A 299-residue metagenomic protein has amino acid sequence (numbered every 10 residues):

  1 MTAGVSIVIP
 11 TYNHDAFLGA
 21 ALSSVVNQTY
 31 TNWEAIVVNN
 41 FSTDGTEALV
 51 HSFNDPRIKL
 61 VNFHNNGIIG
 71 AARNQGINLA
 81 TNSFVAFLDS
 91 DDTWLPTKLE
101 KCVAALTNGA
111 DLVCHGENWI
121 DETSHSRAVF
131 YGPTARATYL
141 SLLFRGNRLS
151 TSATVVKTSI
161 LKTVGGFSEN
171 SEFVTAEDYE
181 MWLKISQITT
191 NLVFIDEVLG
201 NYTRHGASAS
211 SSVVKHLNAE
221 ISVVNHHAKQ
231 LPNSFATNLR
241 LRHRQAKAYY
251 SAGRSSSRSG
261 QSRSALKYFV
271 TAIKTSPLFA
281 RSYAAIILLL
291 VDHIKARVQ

Functional and structural regions predicted by a protein language model:
M1-V26: N-proximal low-complexity "stem/linker" segments adjacent to membrane-targeting elements
A16-G19, D44-S52, T93, T97: Acidic helix N-cap motif at the loop->helix transition within catalytic regions of sugar-transfer enzymes
S24, T31, N39-A48, N65 (+1 more regions): A conserved acidic beta->alpha catalytic loop
F63-A80, K101: Glycine-rich, basic loop-to-helix element that forms the pyrophosphate-binding segment of sugar-nucleotide handling
V85: Short aromatic/hydrophobic "clamp" motif used to bind/position activated sugar donors
T97-R127: Conserved donor NDP-sugar-binding/catalytic core segment of glycosyltransferases
P133-N218: Conserved nucleotide-sugar donor-binding catalytic segment
F173, E180, L192, V198 (+1 more regions): C-terminal subregions of glycosyltransferases and related glycan-biosynthesis enzymes
